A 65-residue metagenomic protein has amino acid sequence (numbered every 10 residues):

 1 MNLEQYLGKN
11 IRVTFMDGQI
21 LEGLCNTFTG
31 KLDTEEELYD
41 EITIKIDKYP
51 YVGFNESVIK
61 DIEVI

Functional and structural regions predicted by a protein language model:
N2-I65: Conserved RNA-binding domains used in RNP assembly and mRNA/RNA metabolism
